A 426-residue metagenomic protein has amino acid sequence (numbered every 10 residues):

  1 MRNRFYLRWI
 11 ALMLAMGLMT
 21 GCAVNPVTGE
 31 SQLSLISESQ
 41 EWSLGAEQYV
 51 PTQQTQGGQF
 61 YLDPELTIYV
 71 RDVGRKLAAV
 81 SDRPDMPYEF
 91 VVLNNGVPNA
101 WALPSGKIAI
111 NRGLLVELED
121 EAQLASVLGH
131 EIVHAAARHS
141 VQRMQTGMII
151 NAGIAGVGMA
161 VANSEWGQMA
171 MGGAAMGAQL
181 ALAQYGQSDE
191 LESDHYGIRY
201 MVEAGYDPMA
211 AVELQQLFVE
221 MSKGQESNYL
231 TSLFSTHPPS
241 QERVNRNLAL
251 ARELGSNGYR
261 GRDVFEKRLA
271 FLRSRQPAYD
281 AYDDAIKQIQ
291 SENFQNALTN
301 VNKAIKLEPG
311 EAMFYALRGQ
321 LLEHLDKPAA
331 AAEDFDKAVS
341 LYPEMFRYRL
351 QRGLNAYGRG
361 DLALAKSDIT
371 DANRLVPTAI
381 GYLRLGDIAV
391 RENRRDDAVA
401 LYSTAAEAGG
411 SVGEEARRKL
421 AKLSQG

Functional and structural regions predicted by a protein language model:
M1-A11: Bacterial N-terminal signal peptides that target proteins for export
L18-G21: C-terminal motif of bacterial Sec signal peptides marking the signal peptidase cleavage site
A23-E165, L182, R199-S235, Q241 (+8 more regions): Peri-catalytic and regulatory segments of divalent metal-dependent proteins
A278, A312-M313, F346-R347, A379-G381 (+1 more regions): Helix-start (N-cap) detector for alpha-helical repeat units in TPR-like alpha-solenoids, especially tetratricopeptide
Q290, H324-L325, G358-R359, R391-E392 (+1 more regions): Register position in tetratricopeptide repeats
L307, L341, R374-L375, A408-G409: Structural marker of alpha-solenoid helical repeat scaffolds
L317, Q351, R384-L385, R418-K419: Canonical tetratricopeptide repeat
